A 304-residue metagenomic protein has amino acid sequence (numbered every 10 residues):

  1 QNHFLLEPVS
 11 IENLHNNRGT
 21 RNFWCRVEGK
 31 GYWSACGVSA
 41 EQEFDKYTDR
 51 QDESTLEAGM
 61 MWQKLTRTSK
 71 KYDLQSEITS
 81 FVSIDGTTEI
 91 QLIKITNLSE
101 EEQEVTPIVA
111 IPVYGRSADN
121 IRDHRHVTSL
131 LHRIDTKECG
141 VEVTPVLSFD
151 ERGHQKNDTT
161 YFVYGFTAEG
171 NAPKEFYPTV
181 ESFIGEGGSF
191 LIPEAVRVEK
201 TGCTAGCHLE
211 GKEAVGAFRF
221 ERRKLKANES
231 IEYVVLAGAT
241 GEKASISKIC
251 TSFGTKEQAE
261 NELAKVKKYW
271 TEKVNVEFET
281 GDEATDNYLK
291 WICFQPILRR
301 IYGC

Functional and structural regions predicted by a protein language model:
Q1-C304: Anionic coordination/interaction segments
